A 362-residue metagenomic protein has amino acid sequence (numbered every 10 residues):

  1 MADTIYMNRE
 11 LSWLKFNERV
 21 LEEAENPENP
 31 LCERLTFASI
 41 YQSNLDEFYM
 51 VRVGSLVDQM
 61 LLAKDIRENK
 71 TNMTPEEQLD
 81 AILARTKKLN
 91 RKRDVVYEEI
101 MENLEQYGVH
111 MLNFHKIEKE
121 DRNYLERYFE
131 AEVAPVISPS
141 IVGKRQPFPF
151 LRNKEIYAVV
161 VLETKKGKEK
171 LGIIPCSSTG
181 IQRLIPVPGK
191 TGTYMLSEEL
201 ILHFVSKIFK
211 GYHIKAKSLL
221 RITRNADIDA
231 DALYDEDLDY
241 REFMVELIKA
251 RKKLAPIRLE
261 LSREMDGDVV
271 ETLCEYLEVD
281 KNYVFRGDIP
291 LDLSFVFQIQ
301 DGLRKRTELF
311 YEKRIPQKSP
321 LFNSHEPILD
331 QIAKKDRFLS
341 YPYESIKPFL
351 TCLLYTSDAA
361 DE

Functional and structural regions predicted by a protein language model:
D3-Y6, L11-F16, L21-E33, D46-P290 (+2 more regions): Extended, highly charged clamp/arch subdomains and adjacent linkers that form or line substrate-binding channels
V20, F37, Y355-D361: Conserved small/polar residues in nucleotide/adenosyl-binding loops
I40-S43: Nucleic acid-processing catalytic cores of prokaryotic defense/repair systems
K281-L354: Active-site cores of enzymes that catalyze phosphoryl transfer or operate on phosphate-rich substrates
